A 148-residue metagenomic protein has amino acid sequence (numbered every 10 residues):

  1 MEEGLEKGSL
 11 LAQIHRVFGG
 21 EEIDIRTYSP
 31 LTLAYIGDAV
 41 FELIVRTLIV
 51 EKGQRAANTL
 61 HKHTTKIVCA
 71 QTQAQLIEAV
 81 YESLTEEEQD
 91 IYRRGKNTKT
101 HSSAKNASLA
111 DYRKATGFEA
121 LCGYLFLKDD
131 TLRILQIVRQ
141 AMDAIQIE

Functional and structural regions predicted by a protein language model:
M1-E148: Double-stranded RNA-binding/processing signature
